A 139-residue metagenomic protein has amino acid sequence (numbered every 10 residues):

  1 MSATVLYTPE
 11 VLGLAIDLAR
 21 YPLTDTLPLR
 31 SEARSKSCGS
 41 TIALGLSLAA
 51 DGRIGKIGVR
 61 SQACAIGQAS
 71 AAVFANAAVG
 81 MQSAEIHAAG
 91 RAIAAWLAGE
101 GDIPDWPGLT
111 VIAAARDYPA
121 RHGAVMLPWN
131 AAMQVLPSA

Functional and structural regions predicted by a protein language model:
M1-R20, M81-A139: C-terminal binding/interaction regions
G13-I57, S61: Structured beta-strand/loop patches that form or line metal/cofactor-binding pockets in enzymes
C38, C64, A124, P128: Functionally engaged cysteine thiol sites
Q62-Q68: Short, thiol/selenol-centered motifs that function as redox-active sites or metal-ligating centers
S70-Q82: Alpha-helical support elements that line or immediately flank enzyme active sites and cofactor-binding pockets
